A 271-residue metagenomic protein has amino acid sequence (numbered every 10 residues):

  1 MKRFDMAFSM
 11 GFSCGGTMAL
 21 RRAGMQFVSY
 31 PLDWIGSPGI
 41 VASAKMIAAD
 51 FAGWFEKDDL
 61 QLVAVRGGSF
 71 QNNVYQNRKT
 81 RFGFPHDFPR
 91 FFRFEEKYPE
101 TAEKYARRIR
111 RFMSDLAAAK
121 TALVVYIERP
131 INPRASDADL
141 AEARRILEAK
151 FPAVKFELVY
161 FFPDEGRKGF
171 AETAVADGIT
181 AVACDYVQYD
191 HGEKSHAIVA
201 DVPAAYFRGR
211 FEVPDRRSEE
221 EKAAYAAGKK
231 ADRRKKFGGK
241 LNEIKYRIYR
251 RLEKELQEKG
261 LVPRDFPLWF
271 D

Functional and structural regions predicted by a protein language model:
S9-V74: Adenosine ribonucleotide-centric catalytic and binding domains
G11-S13, F84-P89, A122-P130, P163-D164: Short loop/turn segments at strand-loop or loop-helix junctions that form parts of catalytic or ligand-binding pockets
G15, E95-T101, E128-S136, G166-R167: Short acidic, S/G/P-rich loop/turn micro-motifs used as interaction or catalytic elements
F27, A118, A141-F162, D177-V182: Structural alpha-beta junctions
Q76-K104, I127-R129: Acidic/glycine-enriched edge-of-secondary-structure segments
Y98-R110, R134-L147, A200: Well-ordered, non-membrane alpha-helical segments in soluble/globular domains
F161-D215: C-terminal regions of proteins
E220-D271: Membrane-proximal basic amphipathic "stem/tether" segments
